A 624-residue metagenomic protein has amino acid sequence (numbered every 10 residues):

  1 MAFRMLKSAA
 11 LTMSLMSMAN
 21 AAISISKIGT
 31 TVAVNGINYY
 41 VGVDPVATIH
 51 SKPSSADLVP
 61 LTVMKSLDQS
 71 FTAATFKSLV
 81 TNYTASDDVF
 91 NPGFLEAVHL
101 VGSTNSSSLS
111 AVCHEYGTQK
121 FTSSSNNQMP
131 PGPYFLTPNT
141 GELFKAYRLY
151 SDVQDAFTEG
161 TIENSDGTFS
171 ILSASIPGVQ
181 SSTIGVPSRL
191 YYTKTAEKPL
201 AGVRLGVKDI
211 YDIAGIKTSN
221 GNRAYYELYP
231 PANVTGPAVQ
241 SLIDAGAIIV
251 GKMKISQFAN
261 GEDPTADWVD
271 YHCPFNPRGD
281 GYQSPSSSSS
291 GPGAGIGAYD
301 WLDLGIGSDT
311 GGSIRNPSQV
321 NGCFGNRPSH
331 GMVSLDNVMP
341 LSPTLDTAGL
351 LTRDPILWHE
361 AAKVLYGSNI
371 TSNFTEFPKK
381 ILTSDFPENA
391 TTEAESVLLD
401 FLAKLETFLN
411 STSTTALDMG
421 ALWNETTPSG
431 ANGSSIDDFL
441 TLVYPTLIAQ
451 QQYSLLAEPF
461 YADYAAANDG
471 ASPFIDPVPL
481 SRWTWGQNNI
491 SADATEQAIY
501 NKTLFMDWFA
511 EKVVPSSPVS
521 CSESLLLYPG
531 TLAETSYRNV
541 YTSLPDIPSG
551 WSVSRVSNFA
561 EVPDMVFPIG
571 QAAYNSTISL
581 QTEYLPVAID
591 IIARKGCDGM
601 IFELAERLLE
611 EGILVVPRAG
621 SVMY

Functional and structural regions predicted by a protein language model:
M1-A22: Fungal secretory targeting signals
R4, N20-K198, I370-W551, G620-V622: Amidase signature
N20-A33, L304-F408, F559-Y624: Structural helix-boundary/capping segments
K198-L345, P529-L544: Short glycine/serine-rich loop/turn segments
Y229-G236, S286-S289, T352-R353, T392 (+2 more regions): Soluble non-cytosolic domains of exported or imported proteins
A245-A247, D300, S411, S557 (+1 more regions): Short glycine/serine/threonine/alanine-rich loop segments
A498, F505, F509, L525-S576 (+3 more regions): C-terminal, well-structured subdomains that either form a transmembrane helix-short loop-helix hairpin in multi-pass
